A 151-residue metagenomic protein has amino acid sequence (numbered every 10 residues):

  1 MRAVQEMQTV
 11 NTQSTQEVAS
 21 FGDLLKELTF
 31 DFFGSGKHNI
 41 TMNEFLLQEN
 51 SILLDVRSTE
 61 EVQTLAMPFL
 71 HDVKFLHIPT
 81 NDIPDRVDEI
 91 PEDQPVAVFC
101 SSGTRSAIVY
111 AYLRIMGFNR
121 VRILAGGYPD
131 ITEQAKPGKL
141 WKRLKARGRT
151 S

Functional and structural regions predicted by a protein language model:
M1-S51, V56-P95, T104-S151: Rhodanese-like catalytic fold shared by cysteine-dependent sulfurtransferases and DSP/PTP-type phosphatases
V98-C100: Short, surface-exposed ligand- or partner-binding patches at beta-edge/loop junctions that are enriched in aromatics
